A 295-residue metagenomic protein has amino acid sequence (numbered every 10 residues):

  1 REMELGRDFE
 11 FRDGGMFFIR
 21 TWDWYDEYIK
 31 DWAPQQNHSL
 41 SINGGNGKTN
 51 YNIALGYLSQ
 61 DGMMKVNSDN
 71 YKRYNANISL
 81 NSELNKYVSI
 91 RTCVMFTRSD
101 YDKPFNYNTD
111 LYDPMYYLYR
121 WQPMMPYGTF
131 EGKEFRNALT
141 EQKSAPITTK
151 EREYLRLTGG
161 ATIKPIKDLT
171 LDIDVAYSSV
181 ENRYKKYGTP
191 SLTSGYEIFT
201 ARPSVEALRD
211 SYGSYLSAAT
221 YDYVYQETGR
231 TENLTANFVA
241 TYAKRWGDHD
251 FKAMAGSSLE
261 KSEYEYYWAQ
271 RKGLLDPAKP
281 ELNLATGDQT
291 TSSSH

Functional and structural regions predicted by a protein language model:
R1, Q35-N37, N50: A beta-strand signature from Gram-negative outer-membrane beta-barrel systems, especially the internal plug domain
R1-T21, L58, G62-R156, D172-D174 (+1 more regions): Surface-exposed loop/interface segments of Gram-negative outer-membrane beta-barrel transport/assembly proteins
W22-I29, A33: Periplasmic N-terminal accessory/gating domains of Gram-negative outer-membrane beta-barrel systems
D31-W32, I42-N46: Outer-membrane beta-barrel initiation region
Q35, N46-G47, E83-Y87, K164-I166 (+1 more regions): Outer-membrane beta-barrel channels and translocator barrels
G47-K48, G56-S59: Short connector loops/turns at beta-strand edges and beta->alpha or beta->beta junctions
